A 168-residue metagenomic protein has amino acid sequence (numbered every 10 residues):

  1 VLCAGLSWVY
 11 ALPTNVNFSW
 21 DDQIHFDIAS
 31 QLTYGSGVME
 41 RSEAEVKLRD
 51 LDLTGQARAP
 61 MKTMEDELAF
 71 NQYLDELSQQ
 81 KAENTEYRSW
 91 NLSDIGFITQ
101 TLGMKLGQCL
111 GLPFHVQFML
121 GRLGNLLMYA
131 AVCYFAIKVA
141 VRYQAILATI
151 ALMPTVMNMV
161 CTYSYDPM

Functional and structural regions predicted by a protein language model:
V1-W8, V141: Start-transfer (signal-anchor) and selected internal transmembrane alpha helices of multi-pass inner/ER membrane
L2-G5, L120, G124-A131, T149-M153: Lipid-exposed faces of alpha-helical membrane segments in multi-pass integral membrane proteins
W8-Q23, R41: Helix-to-loop transition at the C-terminal end of transmembrane segments
H25, N91, I95, V132: Hydrophobic (often cysteine-bearing) scaffold residues that line and stabilize catalytic clefts of nucleotide/cofactor
Y34-L120: Interfacial juxtamembrane loops and adjacent helix segments that form the catalytic/substrate-binding surfaces
L112-H115, Y134-T155: Transmembrane-helix signature of polytopic, membrane-embedded enzymes that assemble or transfer cell-envelope glycans
T162-M168: Short acidic/glycine- and proline-prone juxtamembrane loop motifs at membrane-interface regions of multi-pass membrane
